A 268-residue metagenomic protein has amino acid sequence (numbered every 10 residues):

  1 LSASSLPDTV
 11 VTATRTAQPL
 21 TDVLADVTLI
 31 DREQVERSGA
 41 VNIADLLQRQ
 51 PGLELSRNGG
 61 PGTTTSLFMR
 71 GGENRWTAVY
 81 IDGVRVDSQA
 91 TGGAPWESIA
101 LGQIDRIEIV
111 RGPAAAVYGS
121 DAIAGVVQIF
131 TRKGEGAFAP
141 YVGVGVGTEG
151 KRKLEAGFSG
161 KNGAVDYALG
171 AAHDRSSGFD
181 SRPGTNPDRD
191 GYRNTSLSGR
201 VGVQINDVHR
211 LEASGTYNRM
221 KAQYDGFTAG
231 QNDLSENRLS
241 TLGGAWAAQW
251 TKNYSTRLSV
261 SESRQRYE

Functional and structural regions predicted by a protein language model:
L6-S38, S66, N74, S198: N-terminal periplasmic "start-of-domain" segments of outer-membrane beta-barrel proteins
P7, D105-R106, G125, T131-V146 (+2 more regions): Transmembrane beta-strand segments of Gram-negative outer membrane beta-barrel proteins
V27, V35, L47, I107-I109 (+2 more regions): Non-catalytic regulatory/gating segments with a bias toward low-complexity or hydrophobic composition
A44-V84, S88, D105: Extracytoplasmic beta-strand/coil segments of soluble accessory domains associated with Gram-negative outer-membrane
L67, A156, L197-G199, L242-G244: Membrane-embedded beta-strands of outer-membrane beta-barrel proteins, especially the hydrophobic/small aromatic
A78, A139, D166-A168, R210-S214 (+1 more regions): Membrane-spanning beta-strand positions in outer-membrane beta-barrel proteins
V84-R111: Short acidic/polar hinge/loop motifs at secondary-structure boundaries that mediate gating or recognition
Q128, G136, G145, G157-N237 (+1 more regions): Periplasmic-side early beta-strands and strand-to-turn transitions of outer-membrane beta-barrels
